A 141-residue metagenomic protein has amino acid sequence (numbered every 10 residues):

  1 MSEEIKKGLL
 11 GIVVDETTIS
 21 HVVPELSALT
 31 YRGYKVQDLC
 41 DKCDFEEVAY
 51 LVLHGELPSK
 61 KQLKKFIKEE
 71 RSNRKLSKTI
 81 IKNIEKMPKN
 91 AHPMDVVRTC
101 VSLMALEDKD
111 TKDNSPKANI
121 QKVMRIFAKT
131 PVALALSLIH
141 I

Functional and structural regions predicted by a protein language model:
M1-I139: Hydrophobic alpha-helical bundle cores within soluble ligand-binding/oligomerization subdomains
